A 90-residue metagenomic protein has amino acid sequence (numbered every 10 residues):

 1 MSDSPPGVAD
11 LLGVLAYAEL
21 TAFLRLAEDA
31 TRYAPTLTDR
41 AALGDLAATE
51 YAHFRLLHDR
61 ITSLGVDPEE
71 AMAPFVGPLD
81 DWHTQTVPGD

Functional and structural regions predicted by a protein language model:
M1-G13, P74-D90: Acidic/His metal-coordination segments adjacent to aromatic residues that form catalytic metal sites in metalloenzymes
M1-S4, R32-P35, E50, A71: Generic structural signal for short, flexible, solvent-exposed coil/loop and linker residues
P5-G7, D39, D67: Serine/threonine-rich low-complexity intrinsically disordered regions
T21-D45: Helix-loop segments that flank and shape redox-cofactor active sites
A41-L79: Conserved alpha-helical segments that form or flank metal/cofactor-binding pockets of metalloenzymes
